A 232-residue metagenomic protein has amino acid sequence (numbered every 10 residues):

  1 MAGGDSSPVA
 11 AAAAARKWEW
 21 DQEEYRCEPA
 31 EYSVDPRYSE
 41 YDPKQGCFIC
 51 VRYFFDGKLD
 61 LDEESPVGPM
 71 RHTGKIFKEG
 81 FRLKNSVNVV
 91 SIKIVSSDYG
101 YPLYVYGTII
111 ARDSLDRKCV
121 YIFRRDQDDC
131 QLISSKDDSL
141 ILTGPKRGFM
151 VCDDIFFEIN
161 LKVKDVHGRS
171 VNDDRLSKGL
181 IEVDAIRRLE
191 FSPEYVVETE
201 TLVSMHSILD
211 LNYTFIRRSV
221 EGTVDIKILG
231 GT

Functional and structural regions predicted by a protein language model:
A2-S97, I110-T232: Peripheral membrane interaction modules
G100-P102: Short proline/glycine-enriched turn/loop motifs at strand-loop junctions of beta-rich domains
